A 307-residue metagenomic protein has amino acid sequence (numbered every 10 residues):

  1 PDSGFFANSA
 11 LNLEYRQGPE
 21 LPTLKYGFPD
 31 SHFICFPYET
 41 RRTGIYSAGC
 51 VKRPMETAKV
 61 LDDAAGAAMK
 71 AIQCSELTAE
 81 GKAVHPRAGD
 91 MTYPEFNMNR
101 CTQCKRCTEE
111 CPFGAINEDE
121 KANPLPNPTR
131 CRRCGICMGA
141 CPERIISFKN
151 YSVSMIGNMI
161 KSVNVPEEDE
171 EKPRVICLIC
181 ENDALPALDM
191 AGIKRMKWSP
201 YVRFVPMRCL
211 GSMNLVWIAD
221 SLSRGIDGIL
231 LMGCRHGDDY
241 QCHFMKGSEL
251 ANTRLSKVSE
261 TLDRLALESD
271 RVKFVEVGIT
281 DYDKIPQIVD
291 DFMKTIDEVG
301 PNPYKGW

Functional and structural regions predicted by a protein language model:
P1-R174, L185, W198-L210, D227-L230 (+3 more regions): Residues forming the flavin
R53-P54, C209-N214, V277-I285: A short acidic, often aromatic-flanked loop/helix-cap motif at beta-alpha or helix-coil junctions that lines enzyme
E181-M196: Redox- and metal-dependent alpha/beta enzyme cores, enriched for Fe-S-associated oxidoreductases and cofactor-handling
L188-M190, Q241-H243, I285-Q287: A short acidic (Asp/Glu
S212-L222: Thiamine diphosphate
H243-L250: Alpha-helix N-cap and loop-to-helix initiation/capping positions
S269-W307: Divalent-metal-activated hydrolytic enzyme cores
